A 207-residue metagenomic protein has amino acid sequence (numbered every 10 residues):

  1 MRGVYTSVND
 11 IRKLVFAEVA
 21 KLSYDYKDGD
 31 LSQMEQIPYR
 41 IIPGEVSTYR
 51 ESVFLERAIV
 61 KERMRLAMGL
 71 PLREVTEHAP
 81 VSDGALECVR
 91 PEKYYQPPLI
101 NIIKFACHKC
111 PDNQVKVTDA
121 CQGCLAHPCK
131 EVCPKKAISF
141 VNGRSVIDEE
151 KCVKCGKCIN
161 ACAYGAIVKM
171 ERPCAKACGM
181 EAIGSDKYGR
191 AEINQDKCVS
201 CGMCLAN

Functional and structural regions predicted by a protein language model:
M1-A177, E181-A191, K197, L205: Ferredoxin-type iron-sulfur electron-transfer modules and their immediate structural context
S200: Extended, charged alpha/beta regions that create polyanion-binding interfaces
